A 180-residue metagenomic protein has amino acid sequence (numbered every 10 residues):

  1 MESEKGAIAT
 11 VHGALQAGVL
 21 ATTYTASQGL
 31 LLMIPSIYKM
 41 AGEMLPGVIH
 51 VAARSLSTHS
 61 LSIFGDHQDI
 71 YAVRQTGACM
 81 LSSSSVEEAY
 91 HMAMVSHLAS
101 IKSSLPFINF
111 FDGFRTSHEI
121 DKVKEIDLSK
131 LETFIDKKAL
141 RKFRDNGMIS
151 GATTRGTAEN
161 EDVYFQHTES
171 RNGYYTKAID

Functional and structural regions predicted by a protein language model:
M1-A72, A78-I101: Thiamine diphosphate
F107-D180: Conformationally flexible catalytic loops at phosphate/diphosphate-handling active centers
